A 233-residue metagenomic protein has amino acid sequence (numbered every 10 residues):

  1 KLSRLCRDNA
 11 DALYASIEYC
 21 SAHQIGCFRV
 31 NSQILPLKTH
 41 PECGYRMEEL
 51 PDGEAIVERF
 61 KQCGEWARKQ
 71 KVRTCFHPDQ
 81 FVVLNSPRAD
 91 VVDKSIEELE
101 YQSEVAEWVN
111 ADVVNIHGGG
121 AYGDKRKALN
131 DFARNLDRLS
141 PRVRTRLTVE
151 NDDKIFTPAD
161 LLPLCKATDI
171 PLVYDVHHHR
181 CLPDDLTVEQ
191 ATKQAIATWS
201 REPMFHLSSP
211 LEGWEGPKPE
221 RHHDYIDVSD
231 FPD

Functional and structural regions predicted by a protein language model:
K1-R73, Q80-I96, S103-I116, R138 (+4 more regions): Alpha/beta catalytic barrel-like cores
Q80, D153, H178: Short, glycine/acidic-enriched loop or turn micro-motifs at the edges of active sites
H117-A121, T145-T148, H177-H179: Short, flexible active-site loops
A121-G123, R180, P210-G213: Short acidic, S/G/P-rich loop/turn micro-motifs used as interaction or catalytic elements
Y122-N130: Loop-centered beta-sheet repeat module
R126, V149-I155: Domain-core and long-helix interface of multi-subunit machines
F156-T157, H177-P183: Short acidic, Gly/Ser-rich segments with clustered Asp/Glu that frequently serve as metal-coordination loops in enzyme
I170-H178: His/Asp/Glu-enriched short active-site or ligand-binding loop at hydrolase and phosphoryl-transfer sites
